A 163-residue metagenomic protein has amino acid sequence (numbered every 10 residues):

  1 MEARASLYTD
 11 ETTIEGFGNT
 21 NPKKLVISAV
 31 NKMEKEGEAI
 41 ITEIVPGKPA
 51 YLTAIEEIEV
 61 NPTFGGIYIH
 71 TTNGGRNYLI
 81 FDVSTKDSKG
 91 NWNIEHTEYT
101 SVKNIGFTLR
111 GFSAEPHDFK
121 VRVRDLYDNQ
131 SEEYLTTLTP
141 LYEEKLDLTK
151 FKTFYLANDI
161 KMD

Functional and structural regions predicted by a protein language model:
M1, K32-Y78, S113, Y127-D163: Pro/Thr/Ser/Gly-rich low-complexity, intrinsically disordered linker/stalk tracts
M1-E2, N73-N104, D163: Extracellular low-complexity, O-glycosylation-prone stalks/linkers
A3-T9, G16-T20, P62-F64, R76 (+3 more regions): Surface-exposed coil/turn segments at beta-strand junctions on protein surfaces, enriched
D10-I40, K103-Y142: Beta-strand-rich modules
P22-K24, G66, Y78-D82, D118: Exposed beta-strand and adjacent loop surfaces of beta-rich binding modules that mediate intermolecular recognition
S28, H70-T72, S84, R122: Residue-level recognition of well-ordered beta-strand positions that form the cores of beta-sheet-rich folds across
